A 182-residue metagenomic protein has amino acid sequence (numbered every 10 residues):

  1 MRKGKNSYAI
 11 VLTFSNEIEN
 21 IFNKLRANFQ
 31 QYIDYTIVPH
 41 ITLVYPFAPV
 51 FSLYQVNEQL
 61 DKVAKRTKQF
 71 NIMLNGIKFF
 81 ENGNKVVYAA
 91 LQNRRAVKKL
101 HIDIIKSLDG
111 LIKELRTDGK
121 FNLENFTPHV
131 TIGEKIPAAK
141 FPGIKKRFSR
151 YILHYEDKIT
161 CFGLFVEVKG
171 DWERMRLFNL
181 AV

Functional and structural regions predicted by a protein language model:
M1-M73, F79, R94-E156, E173-V182: Basic, often amphipathic N-terminal segments
A9, V86, C161: Short hydrophobic/aromatic beta-strand or adjacent loop that forms the aromatic wall/cage of a ligand/substrate-binding
F80-N82, I159-E173: Glycine-rich beta-strand-turn "strand-cap" elements at beta-sheet edges
V86-N93: Short histidine-centered catalytic/ligand-binding loop motif
